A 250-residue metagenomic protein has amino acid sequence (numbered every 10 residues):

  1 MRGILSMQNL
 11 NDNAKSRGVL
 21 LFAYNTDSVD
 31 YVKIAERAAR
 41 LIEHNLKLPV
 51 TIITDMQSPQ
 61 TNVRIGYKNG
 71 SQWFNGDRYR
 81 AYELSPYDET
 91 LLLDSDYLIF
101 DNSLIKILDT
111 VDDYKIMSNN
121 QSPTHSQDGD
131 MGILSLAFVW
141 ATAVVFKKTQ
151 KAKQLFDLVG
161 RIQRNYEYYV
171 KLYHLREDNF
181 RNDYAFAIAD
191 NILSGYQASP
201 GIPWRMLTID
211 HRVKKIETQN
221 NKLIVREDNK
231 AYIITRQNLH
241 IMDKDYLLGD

Functional and structural regions predicted by a protein language model:
R2-L21, V32, T61, S135-A143 (+1 more regions): A glycosyltransferase accessory/donor-loop signature
A35-L41: Short amphipathic alpha-helix
L41-L48: Short, acidic, metal-binding catalytic loop of nucleotide-sugar glycosyltransferases
I52-P59, D101, S122: Short, polar loop motifs at secondary-structure junctions
D55-S85: Active-site-proximal specificity loops/subdomain of glycosyltransferases
T90: Short aromatic/hydrophobic "clamp" motif used to bind/position activated sugar donors
D94-L98: The conserved acidic donor/metal-binding loop of glycosyltransferases
D101-D130: Conserved donor-nucleotide/metal-binding helix-loop-beta segment in metal-dependent transferases, i.e., the alpha-helix
